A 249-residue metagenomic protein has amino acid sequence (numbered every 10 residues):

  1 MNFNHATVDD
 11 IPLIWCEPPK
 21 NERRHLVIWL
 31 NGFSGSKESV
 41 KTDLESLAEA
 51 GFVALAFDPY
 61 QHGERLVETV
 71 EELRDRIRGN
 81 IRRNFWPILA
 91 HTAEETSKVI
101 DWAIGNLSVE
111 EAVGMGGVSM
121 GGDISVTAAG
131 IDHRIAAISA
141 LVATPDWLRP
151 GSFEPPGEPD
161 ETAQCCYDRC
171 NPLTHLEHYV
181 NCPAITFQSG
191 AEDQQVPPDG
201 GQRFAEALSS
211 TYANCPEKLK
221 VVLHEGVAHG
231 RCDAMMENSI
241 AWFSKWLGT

Functional and structural regions predicted by a protein language model:
M1-E22: N-terminal cap/lid segment of alpha/beta-hydrolase-fold proteins
R23-G32: Short beta-strand element of the alpha/beta-hydrolase
F33-L44, P59, D199: The serine-hydrolase catalytic nucleophile loop
L47-D75: Conserved alpha/beta-hydrolase
R65, S210-T249: C-terminal catalytic histidine-bearing segment of alpha/beta-hydrolase fold enzymes
D75-L107: Alpha/beta-hydrolase active-site loop
S97-P159: Primarily recognizes the serine-hydrolase "nucleophile elbow" in alpha/beta-hydrolase and SGNH/GDSL folds
L148-A213: The feature captures the conserved acid-bearing segment of alpha/beta-hydrolase catalytic domains
